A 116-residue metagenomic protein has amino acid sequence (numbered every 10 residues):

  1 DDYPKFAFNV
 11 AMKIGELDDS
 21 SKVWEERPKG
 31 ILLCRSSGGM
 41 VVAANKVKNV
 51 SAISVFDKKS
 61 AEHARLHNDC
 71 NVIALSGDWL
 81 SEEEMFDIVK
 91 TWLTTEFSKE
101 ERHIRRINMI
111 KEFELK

Functional and structural regions predicted by a protein language model:
D1-P4, E114: Short, solvent-exposed polar/charged micro-motifs at secondary-structure junctions
Y3, A7, M40-V41, M85-F86 (+1 more regions): A general structural signal for well-ordered alpha-helical segments in protein cores
P4-S36: Short, structured active-site "lid" loops
K5, E25, G38-G39, F56-K59 (+1 more regions): An amphipathic alpha-helix/helix-turn recognition signal
K13, A43-V47, T91, M109: Alpha-helical structural signal in soluble globular domains
L32-D78: Mid-chain, well-packed structural core segment of small domains
K58-K116: C-terminal binding/interaction regions
